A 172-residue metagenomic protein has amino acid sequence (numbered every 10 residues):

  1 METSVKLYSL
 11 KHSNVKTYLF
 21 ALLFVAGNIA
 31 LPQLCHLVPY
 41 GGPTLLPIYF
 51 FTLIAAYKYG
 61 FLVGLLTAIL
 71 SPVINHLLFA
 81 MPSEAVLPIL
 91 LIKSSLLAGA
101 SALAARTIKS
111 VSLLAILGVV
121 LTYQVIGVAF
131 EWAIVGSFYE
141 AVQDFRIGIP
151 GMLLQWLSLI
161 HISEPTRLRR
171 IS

Functional and structural regions predicted by a protein language model:
E2-A55, L62-V63: Hydrophobic transmembrane alpha-helices
S9-S13, A104-V111: Membrane-interface helix-boundary motifs at transmembrane edges
V25-Q33, L70-F79, V120-A129: Aromatic-anchored segments of alpha-helical transmembrane domains
P32, A56, L97-A105, L159 (+1 more regions): Hydrophobic transmembrane alpha-helices
L37-G42, M81-L91, R106-S163, R167: Membrane-embedded alpha-helical hairpins and interfacial helices in multi-pass inner-membrane proteins
I48-T52, L90-L97, Q155: Hydrophobic core segments of transmembrane alpha-helices in multi-pass, intramembrane catalytic enzymes
T67-L103: Helix-adjacent hinge/juxtasegments
